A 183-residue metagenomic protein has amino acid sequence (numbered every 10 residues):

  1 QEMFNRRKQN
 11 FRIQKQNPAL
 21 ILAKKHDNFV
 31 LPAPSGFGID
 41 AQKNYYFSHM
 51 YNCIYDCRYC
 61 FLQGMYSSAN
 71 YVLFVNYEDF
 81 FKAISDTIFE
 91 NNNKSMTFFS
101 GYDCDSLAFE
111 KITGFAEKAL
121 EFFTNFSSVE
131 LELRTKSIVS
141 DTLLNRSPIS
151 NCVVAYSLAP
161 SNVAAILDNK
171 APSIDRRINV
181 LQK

Functional and structural regions predicted by a protein language model:
Q1-N5, L133-R134: A generic structural motif
M3-M50, Q63-L73, T87: N-terminal [4Fe-4S]-dependent radical SAM core
R6-R7, K43-Y45, F81-S85, A116-K118 (+1 more regions): Short alpha-helical segments and helix-capping/turn motifs at coil-helix boundaries
F29-V30, I54, S67, L107 (+1 more regions): Short, acidic Gly/Pro/Ser/Thr-rich loop/turn segments
Y46-C53, N70-Y77, N93, A108-I112: Short capping loops/turns at secondary-structure boundaries
C53-C60: Short cysteine clusters
F74-I88: Short microdomains enriched in Cys/His and/or Lys/Arg
F89-K183: Conserved AdoMet/S-adenosylmethionine-binding subsite of the radical SAM
